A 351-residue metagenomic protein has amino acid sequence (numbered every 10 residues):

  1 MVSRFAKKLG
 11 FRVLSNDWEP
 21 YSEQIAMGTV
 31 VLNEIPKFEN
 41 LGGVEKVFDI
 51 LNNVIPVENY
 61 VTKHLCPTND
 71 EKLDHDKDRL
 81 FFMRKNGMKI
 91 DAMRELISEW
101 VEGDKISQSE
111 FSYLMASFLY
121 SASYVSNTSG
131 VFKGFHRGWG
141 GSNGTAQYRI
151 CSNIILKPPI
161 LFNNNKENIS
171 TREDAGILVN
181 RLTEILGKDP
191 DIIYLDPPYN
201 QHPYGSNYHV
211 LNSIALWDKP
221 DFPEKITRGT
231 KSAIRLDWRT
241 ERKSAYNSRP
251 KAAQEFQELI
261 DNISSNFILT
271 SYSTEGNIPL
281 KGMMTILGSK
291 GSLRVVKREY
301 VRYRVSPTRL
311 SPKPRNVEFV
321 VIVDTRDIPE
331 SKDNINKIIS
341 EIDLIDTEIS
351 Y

Functional and structural regions predicted by a protein language model:
M1-G43, H202-K219: Conserved S-adenosyl-L-methionine
Y21, G28-K89: Conserved phosphoryl-transfer catalytic core
I35-E45, D196, P312-R326: A polyampholytic, Gly/Pro-enriched intrinsically disordered region
L73-Y208, D221-D237, E241: SAM-dependent nucleic-acid methyltransferase catalytic core
D218-R228, N266-Y272: Conserved beta-strand signature within the Rossmann-like core of class I S-adenosyl-L-methionine
W238-G291, E299: Conserved Class I SAM-dependent methyltransferase catalytic core
L280-M284, K290-I339: Class I S-adenosyl-L-methionine
K337-Y351: Short, cationic low-complexity segments
